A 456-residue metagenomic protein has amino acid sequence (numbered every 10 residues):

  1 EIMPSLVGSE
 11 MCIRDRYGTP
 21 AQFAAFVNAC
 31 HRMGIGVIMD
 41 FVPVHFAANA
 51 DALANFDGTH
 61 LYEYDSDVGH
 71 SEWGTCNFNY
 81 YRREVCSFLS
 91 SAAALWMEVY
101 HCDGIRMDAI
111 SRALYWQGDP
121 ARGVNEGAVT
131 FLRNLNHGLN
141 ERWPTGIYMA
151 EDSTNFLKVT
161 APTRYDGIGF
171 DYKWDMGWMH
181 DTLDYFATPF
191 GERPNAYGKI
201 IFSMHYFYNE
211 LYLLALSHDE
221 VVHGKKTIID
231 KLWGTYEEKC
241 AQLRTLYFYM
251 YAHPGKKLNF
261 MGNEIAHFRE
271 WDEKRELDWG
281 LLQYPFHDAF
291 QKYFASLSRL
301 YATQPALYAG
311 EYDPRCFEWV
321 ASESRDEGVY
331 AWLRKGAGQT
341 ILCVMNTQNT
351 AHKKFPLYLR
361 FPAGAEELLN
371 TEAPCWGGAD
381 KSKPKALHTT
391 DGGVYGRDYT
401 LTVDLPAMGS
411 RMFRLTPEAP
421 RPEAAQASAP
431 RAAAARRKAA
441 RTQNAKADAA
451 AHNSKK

Functional and structural regions predicted by a protein language model:
E1-I13: Single conserved hydrophobic/aromatic residue that forms the stacking wall/gate of nucleotide- or nucleobase-binding
E10, A47, L53-A94: Active-site-adjacent "subsite" loops/lids of carbohydrate-active enzymes
C30, D40, W96, M107 (+6 more regions): Conserved, mostly hydrophobic/aromatic
S90-G118, M149: Active-site groove signature of glycoside hydrolases
H101-D103, Q117-K274, L281, A302-L357 (+2 more regions): Conserved alpha/beta catalytic core and glycan-binding cleft of carbohydrate-active enzymes
F286-L307: Catalytic cores of secreted or luminal carbohydrate-active enzymes
P384-A425: C-terminal beta-strand-rich structural cap/linker in extracellular carbohydrate-active enzymes
E423-K456: Intrinsically disordered, polybasic Lys/Arg-rich low-complexity tracts
